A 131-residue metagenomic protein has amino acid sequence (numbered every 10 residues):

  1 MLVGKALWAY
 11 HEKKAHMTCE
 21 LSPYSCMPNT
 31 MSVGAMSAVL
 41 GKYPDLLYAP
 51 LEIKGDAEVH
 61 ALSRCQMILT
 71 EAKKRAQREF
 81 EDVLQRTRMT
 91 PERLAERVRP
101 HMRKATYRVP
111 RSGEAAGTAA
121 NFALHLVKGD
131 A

Functional and structural regions predicted by a protein language model:
M1-A131: An N-terminal assembly and electron-transfer interface module characteristic of large anaerobic redox and radical
